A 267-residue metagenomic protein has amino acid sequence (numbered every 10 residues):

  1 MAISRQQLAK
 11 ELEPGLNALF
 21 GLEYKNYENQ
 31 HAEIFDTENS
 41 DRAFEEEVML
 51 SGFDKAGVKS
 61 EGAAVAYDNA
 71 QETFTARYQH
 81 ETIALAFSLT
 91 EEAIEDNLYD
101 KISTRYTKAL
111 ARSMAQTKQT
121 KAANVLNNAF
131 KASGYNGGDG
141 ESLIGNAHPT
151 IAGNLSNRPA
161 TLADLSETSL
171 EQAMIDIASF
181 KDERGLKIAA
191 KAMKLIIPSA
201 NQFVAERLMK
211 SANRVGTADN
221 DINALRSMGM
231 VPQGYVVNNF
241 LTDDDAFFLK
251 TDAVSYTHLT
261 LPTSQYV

Functional and structural regions predicted by a protein language model:
M1-K25: N-terminal alpha-helical "arm" segments
L22-I83: Assembly/oligomerization interface modules of large self-assembling protein complexes
F74-G134, L195: Long, contiguous amphipathic alpha-helices that act as assembly "spine/axial" helices in icosahedral shell and virion
K131-V215, M228-A246, K250-Y256: Extended, solvent-exposed, turn-rich assembly/linker loops in the middle of proteins
G216-D221: Gly/Ser/Thr-rich active-site loops/lids in small-molecule metabolic enzymes that frequently grip phosphoryl groups
T257-T263: Conserved small/polar residues in nucleotide/adenosyl-binding loops
Y266: Cationic, low-complexity basic patches in intrinsically disordered or flexible, solvent-exposed regions
